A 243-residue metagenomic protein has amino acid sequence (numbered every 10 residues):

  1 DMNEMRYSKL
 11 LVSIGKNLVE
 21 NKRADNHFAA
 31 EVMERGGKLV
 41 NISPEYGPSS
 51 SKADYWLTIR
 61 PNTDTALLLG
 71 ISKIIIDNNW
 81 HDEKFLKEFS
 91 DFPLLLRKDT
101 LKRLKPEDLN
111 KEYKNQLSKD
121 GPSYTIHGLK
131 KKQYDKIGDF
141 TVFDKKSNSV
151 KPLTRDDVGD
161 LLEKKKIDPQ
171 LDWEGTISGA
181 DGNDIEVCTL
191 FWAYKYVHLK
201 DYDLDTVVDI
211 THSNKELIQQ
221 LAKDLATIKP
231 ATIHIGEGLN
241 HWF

Functional and structural regions predicted by a protein language model:
D1-L11: Glycine-rich oxoanion-binding loops at beta->alpha junctions
S13-V19, L204: The substrate-binding groove and active-site-proximal loops of carbohydrate-active enzymes, especially glycoside
N17-A29: Glycine/threonine-rich flexible loop motifs
E31-L39: A short helix->loop->beta-strand "cap" motif at the edges of active sites that frequently abuts
I42-P48: Short, polar loop motifs at secondary-structure junctions
S50-S51, Y55-T227: Long, well-ordered, tryptophan-enriched scaffold segments
Q219-F243: Acidic catalytic cores of enzymes that act on phosphate-bearing nucleotides/polynucleotides
